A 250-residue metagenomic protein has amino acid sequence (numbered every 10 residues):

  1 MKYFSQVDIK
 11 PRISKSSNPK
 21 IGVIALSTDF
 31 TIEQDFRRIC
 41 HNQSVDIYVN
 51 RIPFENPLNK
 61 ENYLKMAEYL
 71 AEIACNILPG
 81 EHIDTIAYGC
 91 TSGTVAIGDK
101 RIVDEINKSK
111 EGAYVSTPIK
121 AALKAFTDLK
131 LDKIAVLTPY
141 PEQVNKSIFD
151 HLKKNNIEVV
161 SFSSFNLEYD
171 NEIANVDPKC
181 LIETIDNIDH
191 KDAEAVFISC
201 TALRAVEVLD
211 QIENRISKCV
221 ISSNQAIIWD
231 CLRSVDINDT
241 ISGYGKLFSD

Functional and structural regions predicted by a protein language model:
K2-E72, Y140-D177: N-terminal glycine-rich anion-binding loop in soluble enzyme alpha/beta folds
A67-E81, C180-A193: Short, well-structured alpha-helical segments in soluble
I73-K120: Glycine/small-residue-rich loop that forms an oxyanion/phosphate-binding "nest" at active or ligand-binding sites
I83-G89, A135-L137, A193-C200: Periplasmic-binding protein-like
V103-F126, I212-C231: Short, acidic/small-residue loops that bind anionic groups at enzyme active sites
T117-A121, V176-D186: Active-site glycine-rich loop that binds ribose-phosphate moieties when present
E183-E213, I227-I228: Hydrophobic alpha-helical
I221-D250: C-terminal functional extensions of proteins
